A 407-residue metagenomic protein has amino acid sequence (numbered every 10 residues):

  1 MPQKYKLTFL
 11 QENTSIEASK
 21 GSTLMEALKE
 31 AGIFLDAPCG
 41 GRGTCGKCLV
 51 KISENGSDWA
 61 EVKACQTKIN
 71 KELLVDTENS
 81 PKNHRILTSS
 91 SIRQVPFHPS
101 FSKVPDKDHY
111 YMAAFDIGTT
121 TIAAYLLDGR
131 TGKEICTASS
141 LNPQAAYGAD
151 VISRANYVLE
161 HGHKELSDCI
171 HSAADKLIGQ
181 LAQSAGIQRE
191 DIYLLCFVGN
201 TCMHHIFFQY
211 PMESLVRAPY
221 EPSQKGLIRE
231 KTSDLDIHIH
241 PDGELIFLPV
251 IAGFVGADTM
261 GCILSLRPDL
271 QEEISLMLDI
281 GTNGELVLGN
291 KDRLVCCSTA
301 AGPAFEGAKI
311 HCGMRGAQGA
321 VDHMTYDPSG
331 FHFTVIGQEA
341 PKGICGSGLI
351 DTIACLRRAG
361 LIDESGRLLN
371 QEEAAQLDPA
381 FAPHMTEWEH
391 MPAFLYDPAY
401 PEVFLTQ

Functional and structural regions predicted by a protein language model:
F34-K71: Local cysteine-cluster metal-coordination motifs and their immediate loop/turn environment, predominantly Fe-S cluster
S57-A114: Fe-S ferredoxin-like electron-transfer domains and their immediately adjacent linker/connector regions across
F97-Y110, L245-S275: Conserved phosphate-binding catalytic cores of ATP/NTP-utilizing and phosphoryl-transfer enzymes
M112-D116, I192-C196, S275-D279, C296: Short glycine-aspartate micro-motif
A124, G132-D150, E213-L227, G261-L264 (+2 more regions): Glycine-rich phosphate-binding loop of actin/hexokinase-like ATP-binding domains
P143-S184, K309-C312, G319-T325: N-terminal phosphate-binding loop and adjacent alpha-helix
D150, I192, I206-G261, F305-K309: Glycine-rich phosphate-binding loop and adjoining helix at the ATP-binding site of ATP-dependent phosphoryl-transfer
R357-Q407: A contiguous, well-structured pocket-lining segment that forms one wall/lid of small-molecule binding clefts in soluble
